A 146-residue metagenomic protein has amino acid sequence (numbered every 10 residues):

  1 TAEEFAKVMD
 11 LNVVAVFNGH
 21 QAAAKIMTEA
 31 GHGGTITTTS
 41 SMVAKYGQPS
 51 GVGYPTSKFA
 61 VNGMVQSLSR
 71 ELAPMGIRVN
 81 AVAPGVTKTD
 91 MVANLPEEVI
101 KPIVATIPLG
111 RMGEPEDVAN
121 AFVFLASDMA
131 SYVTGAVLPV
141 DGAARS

Functional and structural regions predicted by a protein language model:
T1-A6, V92, I103: Substrate-binding pocket helix/loop in short-chain dehydrogenase/reductase
H20, S57, V65: Active-site helix of classical SDR
K25, R70-P74, S131: Alpha-helical segment proximal to the catalytic Tyr-Lys
S41: Residue(s) in the substrate-gating loop at a strand-loop-helix junction that position the organic substrate next
Y46-V52, P74-M75, G110, D128: Active-site loop immediately N-terminal to the catalytic Tyr-X3-Lys motif of short-chain dehydrogenase/reductase
G47-T56, S67, L95: Active-site loop-to-helix junction immediately N-terminal to the catalytic Tyr of the SDR YXXXK motif in Rossmann-fold
A81, V104-M129, V133, G142: C-terminal helical subdomain
